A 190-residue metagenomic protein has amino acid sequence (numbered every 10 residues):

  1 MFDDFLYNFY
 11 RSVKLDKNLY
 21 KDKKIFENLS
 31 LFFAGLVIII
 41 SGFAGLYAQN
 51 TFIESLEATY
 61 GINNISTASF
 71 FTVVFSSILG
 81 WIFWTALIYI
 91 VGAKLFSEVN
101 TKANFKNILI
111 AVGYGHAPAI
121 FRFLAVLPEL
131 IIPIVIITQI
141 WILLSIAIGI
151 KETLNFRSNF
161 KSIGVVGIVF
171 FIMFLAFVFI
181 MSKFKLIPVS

Functional and structural regions predicted by a protein language model:
M1-A103: Selected alpha-helical membrane-embedding segments in polytopic membrane proteins
A44-Y60, A119-L130, I180-F184: Transmembrane helix-loop junctions in multi-pass membrane proteins
T59-G61, V169, S190: Short, highly charged, low-complexity non-transmembrane loops/tails of multi-pass membrane proteins
Y89, A93-F177: Hydrophobic alpha-helical transmembrane segments and adjacent short intramembrane/lumenal linkers of inner/organellar
L175-S190: Juxtamembrane boundary at the C-terminal end of a transmembrane helix
